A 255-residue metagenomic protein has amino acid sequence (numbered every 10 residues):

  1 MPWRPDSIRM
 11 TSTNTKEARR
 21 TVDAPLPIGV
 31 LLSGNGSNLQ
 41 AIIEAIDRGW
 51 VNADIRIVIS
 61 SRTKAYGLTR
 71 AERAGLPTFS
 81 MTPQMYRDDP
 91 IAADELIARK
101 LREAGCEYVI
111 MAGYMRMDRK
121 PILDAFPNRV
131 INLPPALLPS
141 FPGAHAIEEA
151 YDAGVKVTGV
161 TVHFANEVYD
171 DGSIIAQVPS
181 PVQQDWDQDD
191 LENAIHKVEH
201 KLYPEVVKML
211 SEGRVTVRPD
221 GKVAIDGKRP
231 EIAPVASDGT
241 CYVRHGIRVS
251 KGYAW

Functional and structural regions predicted by a protein language model:
P2-W255: One-carbon transfer enzymes
